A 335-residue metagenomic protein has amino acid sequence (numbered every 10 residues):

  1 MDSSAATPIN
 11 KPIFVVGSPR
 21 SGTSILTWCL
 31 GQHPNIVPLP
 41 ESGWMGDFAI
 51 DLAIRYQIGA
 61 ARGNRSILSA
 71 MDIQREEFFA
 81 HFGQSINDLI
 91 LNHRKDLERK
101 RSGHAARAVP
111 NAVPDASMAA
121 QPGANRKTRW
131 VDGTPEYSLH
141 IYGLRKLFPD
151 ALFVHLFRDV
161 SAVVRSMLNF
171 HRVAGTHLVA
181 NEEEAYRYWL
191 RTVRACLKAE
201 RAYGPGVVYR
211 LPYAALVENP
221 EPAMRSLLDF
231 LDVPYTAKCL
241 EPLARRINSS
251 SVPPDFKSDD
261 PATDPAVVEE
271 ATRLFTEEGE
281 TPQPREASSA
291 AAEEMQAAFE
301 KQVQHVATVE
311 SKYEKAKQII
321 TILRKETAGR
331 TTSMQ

Functional and structural regions predicted by a protein language model:
M1-I13, E200-R201, D229-Q335: PAPS-dependent sulfotransferases, especially Golgi type II membrane carbohydrate sulfotransferases
T7-Q32: Walker A (P-loop) phosphate-binding motif
P19, P40-S42, H155-R158: Glycine-rich, histidine-containing beta strand-loop boundary motifs that form or position
T27-W28, G46, V164: Hydrophobic positions within alpha-helical membrane elements
Q32, P38, W44, A162 (+3 more regions): Active-site micro-motifs of SAM-dependent methyltransferase domains
Q32, V37-L139, V173-H177, D260 (+1 more regions): PAPS-dependent sulfation machinery
I50-R62, N111-A112, M118-C239, V252-P261: PAPS-dependent sulfotransferase catalytic domain
